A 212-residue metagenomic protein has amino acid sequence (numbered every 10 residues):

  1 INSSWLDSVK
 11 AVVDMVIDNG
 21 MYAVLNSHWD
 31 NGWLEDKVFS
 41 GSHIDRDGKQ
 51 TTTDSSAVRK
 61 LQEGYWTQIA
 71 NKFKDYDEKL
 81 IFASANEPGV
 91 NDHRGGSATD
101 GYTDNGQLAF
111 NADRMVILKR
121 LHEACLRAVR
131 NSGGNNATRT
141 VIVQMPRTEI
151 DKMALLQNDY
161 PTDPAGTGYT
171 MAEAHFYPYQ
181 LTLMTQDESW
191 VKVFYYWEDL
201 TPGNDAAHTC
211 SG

Functional and structural regions predicted by a protein language model:
I1-V90: Substrate-binding cleft and catalytic face of glycoside hydrolase catalytic domains, especially the flexible beta-alpha
Q50, S56-G212: Active-site region of glycoside hydrolase catalytic domains
